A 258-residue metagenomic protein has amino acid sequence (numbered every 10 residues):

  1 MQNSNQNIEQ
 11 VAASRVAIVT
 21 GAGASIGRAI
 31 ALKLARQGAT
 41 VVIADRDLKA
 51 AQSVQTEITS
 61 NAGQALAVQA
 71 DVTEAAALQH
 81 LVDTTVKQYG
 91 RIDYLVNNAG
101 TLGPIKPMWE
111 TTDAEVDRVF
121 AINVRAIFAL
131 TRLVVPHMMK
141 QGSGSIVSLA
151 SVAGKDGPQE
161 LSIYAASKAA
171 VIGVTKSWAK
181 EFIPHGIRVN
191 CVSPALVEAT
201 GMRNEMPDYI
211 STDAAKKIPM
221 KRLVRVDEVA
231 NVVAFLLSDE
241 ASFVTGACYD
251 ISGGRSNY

Functional and structural regions predicted by a protein language model:
Q2-E9, L102-I105, D156, K216 (+2 more regions): Short C-terminal tail/terminal secondary-structure segment of NAD(P)H-dependent dehydrogenase/reductase domains
V16, G23-S25: Conserved glycine-rich cofactor-binding loop
K106-M108, E115-F120, R203, A214: Substrate-binding pocket helix/loop in short-chain dehydrogenase/reductase
F128-A129, M139, S143, R222-I251 (+1 more regions): C-terminal substrate-recognition "lid" of short-chain dehydrogenase/reductases
T131, S167, T175: Active-site helix of classical SDR
P136, K180-P184, S242: Alpha-helical segment proximal to the catalytic Tyr-Lys
S151: Residue(s) in the substrate-gating loop at a strand-loop-helix junction that position the organic substrate next
